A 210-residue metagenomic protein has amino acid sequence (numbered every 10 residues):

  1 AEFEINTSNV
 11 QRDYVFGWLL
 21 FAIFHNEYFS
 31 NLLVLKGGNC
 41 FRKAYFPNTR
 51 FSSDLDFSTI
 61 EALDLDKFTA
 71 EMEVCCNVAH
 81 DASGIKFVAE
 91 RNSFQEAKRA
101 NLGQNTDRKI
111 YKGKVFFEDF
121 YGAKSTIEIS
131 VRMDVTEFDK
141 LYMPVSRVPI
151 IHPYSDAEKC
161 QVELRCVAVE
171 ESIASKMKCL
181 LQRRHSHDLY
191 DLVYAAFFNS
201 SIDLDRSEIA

Functional and structural regions predicted by a protein language model:
A1-A210: Compositionally biased terminal segments of proteins
